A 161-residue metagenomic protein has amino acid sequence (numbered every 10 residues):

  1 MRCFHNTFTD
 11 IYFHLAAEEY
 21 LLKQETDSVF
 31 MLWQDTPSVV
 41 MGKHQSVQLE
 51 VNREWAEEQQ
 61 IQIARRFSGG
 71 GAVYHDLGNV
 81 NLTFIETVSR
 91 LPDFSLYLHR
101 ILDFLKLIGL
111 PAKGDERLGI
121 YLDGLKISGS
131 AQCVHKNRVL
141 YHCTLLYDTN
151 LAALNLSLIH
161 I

Functional and structural regions predicted by a protein language model:
M1-Q48, Q132: Active-site loop/lid in soluble adenylation, ligation, and acyl-transfer enzymes
Q45-R65: Short, His- and charge-rich active-site/binding loops that engage polyanionic ligands
Q59-V80: A glycine-rich, hydrophobic loop/mini-helix early in the fold
Y74-E86, R138-V139: DPxDG-like acidic metal-binding loop motif
L91-L107: Long, well-ordered alpha-helical scaffolding segments within enzyme catalytic domains, especially pronounced
G114-Q132: Beta-rich nucleic-acid/ligand-interaction surfaces
C133-L154: Acidic, His- and aromatic-enriched active-site or binding-groove loops in soluble protein domains that engage sugars
I159-I161: Conserved small/polar residues in nucleotide/adenosyl-binding loops
